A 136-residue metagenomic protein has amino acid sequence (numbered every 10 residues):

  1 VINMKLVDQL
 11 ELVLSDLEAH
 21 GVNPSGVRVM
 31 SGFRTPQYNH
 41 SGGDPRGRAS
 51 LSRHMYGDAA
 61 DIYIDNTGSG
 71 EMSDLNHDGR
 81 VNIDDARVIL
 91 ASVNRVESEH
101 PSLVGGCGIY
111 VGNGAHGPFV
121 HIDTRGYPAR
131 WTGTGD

Functional and structural regions predicted by a protein language model:
V1-G26: Active-site acidic/histidine clusters and adjacent loop/turn architecture that either coordinate catalytic ions
Q9, D44-G47, G114: Short, glycine/acidic-rich beta->alpha junctions
L14-G21, F33, Q37, N66 (+2 more regions): Sec/Tat-exported extracytoplasmic proteins
E18-G32, P101-G112: Surface-exposed patches in mature extracellular/periplasmic domains of secreted proteins
P36-S52: Charged, often glycine-rich, active-site loop that binds/positions anionic groups
A49-D136: Catalytic cores and adjacent binding grooves of peptidoglycan-active enzymes
